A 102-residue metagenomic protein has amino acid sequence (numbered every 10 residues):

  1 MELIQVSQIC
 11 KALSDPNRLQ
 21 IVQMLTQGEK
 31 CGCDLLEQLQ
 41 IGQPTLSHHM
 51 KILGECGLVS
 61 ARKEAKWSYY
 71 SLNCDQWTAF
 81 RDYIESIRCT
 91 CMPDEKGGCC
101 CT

Functional and structural regions predicted by a protein language model:
I4-G42, S68-Q76: N-terminal helix-turn-helix DNA-binding core of bacterial DNA-binding proteins
I4-Q5, Q76-T102: Amphipathic alpha-helical dimerization/coiled-coil segments that flank or bridge DNA-binding/regulatory modules
C10, C31-C33, C56, C89-C91 (+1 more regions): Disulfide-bonded cysteines in secreted/extracellular proteins and peptides
Q23, S47-H49, K66: Base-recognition residues in the alpha-helical recognition helix of bacterial helix-turn-helix
E37, K51-E55: Residue-level detection of the helix-turn-helix DNA-binding "recognition helix"
G54-E64, S71: Beta-hairpin "wing" of winged helix-turn-helix
